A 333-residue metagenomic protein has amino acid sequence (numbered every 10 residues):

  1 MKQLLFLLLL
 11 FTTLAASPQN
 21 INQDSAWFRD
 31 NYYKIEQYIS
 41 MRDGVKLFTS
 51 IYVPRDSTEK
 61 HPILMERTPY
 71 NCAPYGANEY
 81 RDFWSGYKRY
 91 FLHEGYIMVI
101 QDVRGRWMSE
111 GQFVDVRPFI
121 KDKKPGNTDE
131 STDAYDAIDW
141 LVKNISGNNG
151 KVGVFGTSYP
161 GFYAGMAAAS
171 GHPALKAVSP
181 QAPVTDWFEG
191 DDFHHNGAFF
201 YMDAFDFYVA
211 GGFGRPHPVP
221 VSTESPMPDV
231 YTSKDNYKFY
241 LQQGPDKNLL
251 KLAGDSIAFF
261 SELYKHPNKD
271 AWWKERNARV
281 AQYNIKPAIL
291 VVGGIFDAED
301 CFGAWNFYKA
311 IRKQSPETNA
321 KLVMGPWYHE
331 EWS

Functional and structural regions predicted by a protein language model:
M1-I21: Bacterial Sec-dependent N-terminal signal peptides
I21-E59: N-terminal cap/lid segment of alpha/beta-hydrolase-fold proteins
R55-N144, F193: Cap/lid segment of the alpha/beta-hydrolase catalytic domain
H93, D115, K124-N127, S131 (+1 more regions): Accessory cap/linker subdomain of secreted extracellular hydrolases
S146-S158: Alpha/beta-hydrolase fold nucleophile elbow
G156-M166: Glycine-rich nucleophile elbow surrounding the catalytic serine of serine-hydrolase chemistry
I285, V291-G293: Short beta-strand/loop motif that positions the catalytic acidic residue of the alpha/beta-hydrolase fold
A298-W305: Conserved alpha/beta-hydrolase "acid-adjacent" motif
